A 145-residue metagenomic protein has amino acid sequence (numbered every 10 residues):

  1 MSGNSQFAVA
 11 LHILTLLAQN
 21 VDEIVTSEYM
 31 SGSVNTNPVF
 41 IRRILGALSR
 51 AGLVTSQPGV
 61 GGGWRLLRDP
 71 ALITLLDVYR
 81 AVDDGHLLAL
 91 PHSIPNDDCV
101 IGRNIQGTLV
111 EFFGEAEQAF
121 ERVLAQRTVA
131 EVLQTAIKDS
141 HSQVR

Functional and structural regions predicted by a protein language model:
M1-I13: Short alpha-helical segments that sit at the start of domains
A18-D22, R68-D69: Short helix-capping/hinge SLiMs at alpha-helix to coil transitions
I24-N35: A short alpha-helical element within helix-turn-helix/winged-helix DNA-binding domains across DNA-binding proteins
G32, S49-R50: Alpha-helical residues within the helix-turn-helix
N37-F40: Short coil turns linking two alpha-helices in DNA-binding domains
A51-L67: Beta-hairpin "wing" of winged helix-turn-helix
P70-P95, E115: Conserved segment of winged-helix/HTH DNA-binding domains
H92-R145: C-terminal regulatory/oligomerization modules of transcriptional regulators
